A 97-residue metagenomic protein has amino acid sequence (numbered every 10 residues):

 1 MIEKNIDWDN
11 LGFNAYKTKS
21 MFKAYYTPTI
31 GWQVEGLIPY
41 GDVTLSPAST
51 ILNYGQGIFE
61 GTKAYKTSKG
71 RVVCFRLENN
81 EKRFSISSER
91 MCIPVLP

Functional and structural regions predicted by a protein language model:
M1-P97: Conserved alpha/beta cores of soluble small-molecule-handling proteins
